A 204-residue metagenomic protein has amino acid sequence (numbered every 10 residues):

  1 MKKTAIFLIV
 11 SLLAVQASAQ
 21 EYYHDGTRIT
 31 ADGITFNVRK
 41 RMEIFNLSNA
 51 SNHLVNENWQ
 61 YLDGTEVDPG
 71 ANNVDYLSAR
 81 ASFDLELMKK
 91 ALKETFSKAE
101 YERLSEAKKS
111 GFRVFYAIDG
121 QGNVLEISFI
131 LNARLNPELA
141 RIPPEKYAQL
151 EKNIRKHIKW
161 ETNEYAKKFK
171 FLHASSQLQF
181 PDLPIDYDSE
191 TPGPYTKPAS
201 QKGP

Functional and structural regions predicted by a protein language model:
M1-A17: Sec-dependent N-terminal signal peptides
Q20-P204: Charge-biased low-complexity segments
